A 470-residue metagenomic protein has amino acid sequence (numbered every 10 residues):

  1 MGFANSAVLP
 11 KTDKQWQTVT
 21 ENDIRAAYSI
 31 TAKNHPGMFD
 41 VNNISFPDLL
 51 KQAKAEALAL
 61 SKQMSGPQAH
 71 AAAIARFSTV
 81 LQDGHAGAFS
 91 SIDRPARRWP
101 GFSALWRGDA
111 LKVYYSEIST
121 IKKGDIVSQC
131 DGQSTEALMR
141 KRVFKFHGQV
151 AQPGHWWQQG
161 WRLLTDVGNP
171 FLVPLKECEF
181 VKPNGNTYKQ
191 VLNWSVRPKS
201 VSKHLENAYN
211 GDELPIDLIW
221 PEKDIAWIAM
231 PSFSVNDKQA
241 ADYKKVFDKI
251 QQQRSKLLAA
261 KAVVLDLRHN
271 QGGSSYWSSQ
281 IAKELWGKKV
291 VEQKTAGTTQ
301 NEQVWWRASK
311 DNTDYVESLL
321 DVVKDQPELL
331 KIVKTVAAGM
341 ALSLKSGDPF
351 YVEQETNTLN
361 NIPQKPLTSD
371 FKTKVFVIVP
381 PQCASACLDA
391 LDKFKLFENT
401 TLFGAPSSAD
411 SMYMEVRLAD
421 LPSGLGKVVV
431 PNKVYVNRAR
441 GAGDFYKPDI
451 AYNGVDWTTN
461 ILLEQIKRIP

Functional and structural regions predicted by a protein language model:
G2-D314, K374, D389, P406 (+4 more regions): Flexible, low-complexity junctional segments that flank or bridge functional domains
S275-R468: Conserved acidic, small-residue-rich alpha-beta core segments centered on
